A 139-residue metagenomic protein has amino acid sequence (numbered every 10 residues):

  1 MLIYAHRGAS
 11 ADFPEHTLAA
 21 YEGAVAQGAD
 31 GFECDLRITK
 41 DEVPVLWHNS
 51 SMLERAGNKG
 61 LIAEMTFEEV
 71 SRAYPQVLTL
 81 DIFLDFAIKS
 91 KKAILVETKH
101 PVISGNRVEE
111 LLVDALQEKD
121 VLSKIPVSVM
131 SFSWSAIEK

Functional and structural regions predicted by a protein language model:
M1-K139: Phosphate-group recognition and catalysis centered on beta-loop-alpha active-site segments
